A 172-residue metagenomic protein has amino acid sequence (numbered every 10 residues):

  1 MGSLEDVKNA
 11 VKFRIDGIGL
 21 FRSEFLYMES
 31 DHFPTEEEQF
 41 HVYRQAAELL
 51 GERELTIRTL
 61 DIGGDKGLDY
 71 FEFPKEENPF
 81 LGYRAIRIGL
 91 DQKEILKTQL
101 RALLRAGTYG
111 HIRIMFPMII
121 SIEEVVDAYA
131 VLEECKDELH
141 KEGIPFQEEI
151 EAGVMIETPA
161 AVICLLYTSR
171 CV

Functional and structural regions predicted by a protein language model:
M1-R170: Conserved alpha/beta-domain cores
